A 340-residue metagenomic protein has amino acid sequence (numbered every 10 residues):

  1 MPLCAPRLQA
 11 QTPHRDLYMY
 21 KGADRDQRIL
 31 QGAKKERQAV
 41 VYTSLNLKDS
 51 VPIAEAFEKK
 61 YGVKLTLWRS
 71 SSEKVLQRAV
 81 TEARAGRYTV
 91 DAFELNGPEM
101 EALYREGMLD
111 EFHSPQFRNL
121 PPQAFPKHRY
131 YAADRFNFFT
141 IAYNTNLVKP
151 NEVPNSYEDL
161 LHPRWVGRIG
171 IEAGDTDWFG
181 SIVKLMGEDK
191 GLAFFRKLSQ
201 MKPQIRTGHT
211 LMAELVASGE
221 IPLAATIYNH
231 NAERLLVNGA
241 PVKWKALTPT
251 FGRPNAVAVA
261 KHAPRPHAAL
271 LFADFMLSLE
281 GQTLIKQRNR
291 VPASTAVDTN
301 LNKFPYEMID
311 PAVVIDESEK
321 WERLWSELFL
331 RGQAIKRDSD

Functional and structural regions predicted by a protein language model:
A10-N96, E101: Early extracytoplasmic/lumenal segment of secretory-pathway proteins
R84-L95, M108-A142, E158, R168: A structural signal for short loop-to-beta-strand junctions that line the ligand-binding cleft of periplasmic/secreted
L103-E111, Q123-R129, K190, R234-A246: Ligand-binding "clamshell"
N119-Q123, F136-F139, F195-S199, P203-R206 (+2 more regions): Periplasmic-binding protein-like
T140-L147, V183-L185, R253-A268, L284-I285: A bilobed periplasmic-binding-protein/Venus flytrap-type ligand-binding module shared by bacterial periplasmic
W165-G174, M276-V297: Periplasmic-binding protein-like
R168-L247: Ligand-binding pocket segment of bilobal, Venus flytrap-like solute-binding proteins
T299-D340: Extracellular/periplasmic bilobal clamshell ligand-binding domains
